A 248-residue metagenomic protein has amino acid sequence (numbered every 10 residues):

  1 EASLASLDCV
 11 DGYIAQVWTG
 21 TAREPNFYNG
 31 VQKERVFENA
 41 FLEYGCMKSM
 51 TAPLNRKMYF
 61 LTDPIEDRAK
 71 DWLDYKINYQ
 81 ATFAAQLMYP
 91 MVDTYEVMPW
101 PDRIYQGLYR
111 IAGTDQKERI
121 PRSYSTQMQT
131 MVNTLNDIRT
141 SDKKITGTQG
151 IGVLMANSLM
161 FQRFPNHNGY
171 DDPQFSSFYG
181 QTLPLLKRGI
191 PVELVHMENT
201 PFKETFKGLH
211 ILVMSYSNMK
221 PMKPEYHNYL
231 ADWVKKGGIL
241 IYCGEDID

Functional and structural regions predicted by a protein language model:
E1-G180: Hydrophobic targeting/anchoring helices
D172-D248: Helical hinge/lid and interdomain linker segments adjacent to catalytic or ligand-binding clefts that mediate domain
